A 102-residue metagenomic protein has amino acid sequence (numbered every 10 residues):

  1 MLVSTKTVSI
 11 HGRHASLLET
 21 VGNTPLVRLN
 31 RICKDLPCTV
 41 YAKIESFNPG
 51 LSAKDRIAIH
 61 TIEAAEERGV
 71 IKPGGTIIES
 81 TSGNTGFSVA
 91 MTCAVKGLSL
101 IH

Functional and structural regions predicted by a protein language model:
M1-I101: PLP-dependent amino-acid enzyme catalytic core
